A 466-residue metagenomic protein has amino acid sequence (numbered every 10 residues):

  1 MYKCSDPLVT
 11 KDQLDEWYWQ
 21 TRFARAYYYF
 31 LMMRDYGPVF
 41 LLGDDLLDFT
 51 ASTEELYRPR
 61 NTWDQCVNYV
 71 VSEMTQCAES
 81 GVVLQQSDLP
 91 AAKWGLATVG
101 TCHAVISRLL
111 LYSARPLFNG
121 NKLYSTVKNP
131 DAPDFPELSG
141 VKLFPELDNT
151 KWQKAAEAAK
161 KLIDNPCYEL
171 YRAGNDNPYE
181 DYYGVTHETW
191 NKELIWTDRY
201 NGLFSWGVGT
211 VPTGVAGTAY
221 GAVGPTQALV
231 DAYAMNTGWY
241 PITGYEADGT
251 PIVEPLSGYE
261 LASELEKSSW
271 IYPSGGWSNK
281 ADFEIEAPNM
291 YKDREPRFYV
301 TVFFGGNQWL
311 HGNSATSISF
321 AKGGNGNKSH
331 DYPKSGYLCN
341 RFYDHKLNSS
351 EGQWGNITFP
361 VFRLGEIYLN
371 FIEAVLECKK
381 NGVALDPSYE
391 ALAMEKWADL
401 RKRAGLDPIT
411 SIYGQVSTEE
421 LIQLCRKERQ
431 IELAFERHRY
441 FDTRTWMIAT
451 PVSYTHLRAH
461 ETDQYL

Functional and structural regions predicted by a protein language model:
M1-Y36, E54-W94, V99, S269-Y272 (+5 more regions): Conserved, well-structured interaction surfaces
M33-R34, F40, Y112-N119, K379-K380: Short coil/turn linking the two alpha-helices of tandem helical-hairpin repeats
L46-L47, R58-L123, N129-P136, L143-K154 (+1 more regions): Hydrophobic, small-residue-rich alpha-helical packing segments that form membrane-like cores
Q65, Y69-Q76, T101, V105-R108 (+10 more regions): Extracytoplasmic/secreted proteins, especially bacterial periplasmic and envelope-associated proteins
Y69-V71, L123, P133-L147, A156 (+7 more regions): Long, intrinsically disordered, low-complexity segments
Q86, T126-K142, P178-Y182, Y245-K280: Surface-exposed intrinsically disordered loops and tails
T126, T316, G365-F371, N381-D407: Active/binding-pocket-proximal capping segment
E193, G238-Y245, T250, S257 (+2 more regions): Flexible, polar/acidic helix-loop-strand segments at domain edges
